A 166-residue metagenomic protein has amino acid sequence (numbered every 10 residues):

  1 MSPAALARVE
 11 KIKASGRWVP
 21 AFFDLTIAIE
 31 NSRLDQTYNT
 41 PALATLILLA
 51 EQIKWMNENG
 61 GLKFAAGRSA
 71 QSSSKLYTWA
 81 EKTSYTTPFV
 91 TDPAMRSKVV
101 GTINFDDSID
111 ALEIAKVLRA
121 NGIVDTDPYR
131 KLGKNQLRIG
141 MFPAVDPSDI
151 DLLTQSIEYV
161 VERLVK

Functional and structural regions predicted by a protein language model:
M1-T78: Active-site C-terminal subdomain of aminotransferase-like
N39-A42, N104, P143: Hydrophobic alpha-helical scaffolding
N57, V100-T102, R138-P143: Short glycine-rich or small-residue beta-strand-to-loop segments that form or flank ligand, phosphate, metal/Fe-S
T86-L118: Conserved PLP-binding catalytic core of the aspartate aminotransferase-like
T86-V90, I123-P128: A short linear hydrophobic-aromatic micro-motif
E113-N121, L153-E158: Short amphipathic alpha-helices in soluble, non-transmembrane regions that often serve as interface/regulatory elements
K131, N135-K166: PLP-dependent enzyme catalytic core of the Aspartate aminotransferase-like
